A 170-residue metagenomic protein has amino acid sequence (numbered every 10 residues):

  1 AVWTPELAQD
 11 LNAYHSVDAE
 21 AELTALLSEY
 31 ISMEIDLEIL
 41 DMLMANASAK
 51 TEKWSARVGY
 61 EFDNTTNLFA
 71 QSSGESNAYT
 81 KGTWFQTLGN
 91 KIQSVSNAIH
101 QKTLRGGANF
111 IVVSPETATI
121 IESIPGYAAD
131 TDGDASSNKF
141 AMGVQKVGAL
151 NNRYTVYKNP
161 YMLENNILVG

Functional and structural regions predicted by a protein language model:
W3-P5, S16-D18, E22-S94: Alpha-helical scaffold segments that mediate packing/assembly in large oligomeric complexes
P5-L7, A13-S16, A25-E29, K158 (+1 more regions): Extracellular low-complexity, Gly/Ser/Thr-rich intrinsically disordered linkers and protease-sensitive activation/hinge
P5-N12, I35, S96, H100-T103: Structural motif corresponding to the C-terminal cap of alpha-helices
L7-L11, E34, E38, T117-E122 (+1 more regions): Flexible loop/turn segments at secondary-structure boundaries
E61-N64, L68-G170: Extended oligomerization regions of viral-like shell subunits
